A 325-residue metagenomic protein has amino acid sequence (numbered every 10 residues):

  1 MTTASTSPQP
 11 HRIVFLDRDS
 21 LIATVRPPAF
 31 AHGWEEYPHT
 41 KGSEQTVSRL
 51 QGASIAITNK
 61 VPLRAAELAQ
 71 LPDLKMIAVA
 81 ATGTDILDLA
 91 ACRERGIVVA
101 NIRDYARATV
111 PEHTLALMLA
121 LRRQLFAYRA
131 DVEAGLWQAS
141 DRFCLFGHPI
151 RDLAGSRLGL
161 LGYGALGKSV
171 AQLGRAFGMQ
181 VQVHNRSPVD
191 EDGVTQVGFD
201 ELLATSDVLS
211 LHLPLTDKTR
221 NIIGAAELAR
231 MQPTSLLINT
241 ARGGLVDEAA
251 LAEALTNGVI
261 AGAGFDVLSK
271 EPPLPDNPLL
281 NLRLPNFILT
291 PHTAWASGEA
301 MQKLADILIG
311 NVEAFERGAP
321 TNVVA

Functional and structural regions predicted by a protein language model:
M1-I55, E316: N-terminal glycine-/charge-rich "phosphate-binding" loop or analogous flexible N-terminal tail
Q9, C144-P233: Rossmann-like dinucleotide/phosphate-binding beta-alpha-beta segment
P38, A80-A81, I97-A108, N185 (+1 more regions): Short beta->alpha connector loops at strand-helix junctions that form conserved, small/polar/Pro-enriched
A53, L71, T205-S206, T234: An anion/phosphate-binding loop that grips the pyrophosphate of nucleotide cofactors and donors
P62-L74, A91, K218-L237: Rossmann-fold NAD(P) dinucleotide-binding segment
R103-R157: Phosphate-binding beta-alpha-beta segment of Rossmann-like dinucleotide-binding domains, i.e., the NAD(P)
T234, T240-A325: Rossmann-like dinucleotide-binding domain for NAD(H)/NADP(H)
